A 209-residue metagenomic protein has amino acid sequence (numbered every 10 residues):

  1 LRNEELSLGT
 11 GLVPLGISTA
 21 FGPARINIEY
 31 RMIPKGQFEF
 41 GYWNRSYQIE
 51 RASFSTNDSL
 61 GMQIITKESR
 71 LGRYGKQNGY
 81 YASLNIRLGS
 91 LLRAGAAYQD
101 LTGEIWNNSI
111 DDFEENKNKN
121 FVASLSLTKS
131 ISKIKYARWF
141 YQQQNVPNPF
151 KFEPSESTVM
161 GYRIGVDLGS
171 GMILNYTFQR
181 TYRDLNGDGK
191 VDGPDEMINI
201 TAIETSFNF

Functional and structural regions predicted by a protein language model:
L1-L127, K133, P147-F150, G189: Extracellular/periplasmic loop regions
L1-R2, N27-R31, G95-Q99, Y136-Q142 (+3 more regions): Transmembrane beta-strands of outer-membrane beta-barrel proteins
T10, N116, P154-S155, D195-M197: Short glycine/proline-enriched turns and hinge-like loops at secondary-structure junctions
G16, S124-T128, G161-G169: Short basic/hydrophobic patches in alpha-helices and adjacent helix-turn junctions that form amphipathic surface motifs
G79, N118-V122, V159-G161, I198-A202: Short hydrophobic/aromatic beta-strand or adjacent loop that forms the aromatic wall/cage of a ligand/substrate-binding
I86, L127, E196-F209: Outer-membrane beta-barrel "beta-signal"
K133, R138-E156: C-terminal beta-barrel architecture of Gram-negative outer-membrane proteins
P147, K151, T158-M160, D167-D188 (+1 more regions): Long mid-to-C-terminal assembly/interaction modules of large eukaryotic proteins
